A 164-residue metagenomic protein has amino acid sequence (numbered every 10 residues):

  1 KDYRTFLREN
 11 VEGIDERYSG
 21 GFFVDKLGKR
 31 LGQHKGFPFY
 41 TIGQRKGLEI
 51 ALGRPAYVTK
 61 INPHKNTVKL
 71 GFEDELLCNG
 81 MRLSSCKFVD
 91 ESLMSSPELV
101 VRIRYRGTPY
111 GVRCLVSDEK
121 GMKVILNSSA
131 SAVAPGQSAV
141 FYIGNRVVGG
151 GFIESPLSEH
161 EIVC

Functional and structural regions predicted by a protein language model:
K1-V147, G151-C164: Nucleotide-activated chemistry modules centered on ATP-dependent adenylation/adenylyltransferase
